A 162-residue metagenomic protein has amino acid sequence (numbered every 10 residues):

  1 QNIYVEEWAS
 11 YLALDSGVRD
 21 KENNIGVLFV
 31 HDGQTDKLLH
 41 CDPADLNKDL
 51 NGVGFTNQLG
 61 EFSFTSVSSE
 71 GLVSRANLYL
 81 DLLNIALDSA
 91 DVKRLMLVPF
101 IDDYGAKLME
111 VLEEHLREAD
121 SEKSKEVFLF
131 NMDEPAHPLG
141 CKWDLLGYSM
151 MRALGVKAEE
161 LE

Functional and structural regions predicted by a protein language model:
Q1-M96, Y104, L145-V156: A charged nuclease-like catalytic/ligand-binding cleft shared by nucleic-acid processing domains
D32, F100, M132: Cofactor-binding loop segments of dinucleotide-utilizing enzymes, especially the Rossmann-like FAD- and NAD(P)+-binding
T35-L39, S74-A76, D103-K107, E114-R117 (+1 more regions): Eukaryotic short linear interaction motifs
T65, V111-E162: Eukaryote-biased recognition of electropositive, low-complexity segments and basic polyanion/acidic-motif-binding
L82-A86, L108-H115: Alpha-helical recognition domains of nuclear gene-regulatory proteins
D91-R94, A106-V111, D133: Alpha-helical scaffolds that organize eukaryotic protein assemblies
R94-V98, V127-L129: Short hydrophobic alpha-helical runs that function as membrane-insertion/retention elements
